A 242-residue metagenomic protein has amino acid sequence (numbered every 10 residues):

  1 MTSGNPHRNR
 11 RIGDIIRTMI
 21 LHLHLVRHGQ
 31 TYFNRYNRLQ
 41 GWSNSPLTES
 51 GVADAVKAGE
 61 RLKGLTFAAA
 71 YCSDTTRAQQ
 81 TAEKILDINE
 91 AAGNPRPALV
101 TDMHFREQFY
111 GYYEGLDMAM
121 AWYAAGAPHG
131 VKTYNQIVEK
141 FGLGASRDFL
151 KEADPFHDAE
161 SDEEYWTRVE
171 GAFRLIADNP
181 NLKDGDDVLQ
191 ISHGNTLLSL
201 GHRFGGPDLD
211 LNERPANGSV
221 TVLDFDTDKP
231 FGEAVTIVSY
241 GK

Functional and structural regions predicted by a protein language model:
T2-F67, T75, Q80-A91, D228-K242: An N-terminal RHG(E/S)-centered segment typical of histidine phosphatases
G13-L21, Q108-M120, P128-H129, D178-D187 (+1 more regions): Acidic, low-complexity terminal tails and accessory targeting/binding regions of phosphate-metabolizing enzymes
H28, H104, H193: Active-site glycine-centered loops adjacent to acidic/histidine catalytic or metal-binding residues that shape
T31, T196-L197: Short active-site segment of divalent metal-dependent hydrolases/proteases that encodes the spacing between
G59-N135: Phosphate-coordination/substrate-recognition cap region in phosphate-metabolizing enzymes
C72-S73, T167, I191-S192: Short beta-strand scaffold positions
H129-E164: Short glycine/proline- and acidic residue-enriched helix-loop micro-motifs that form flexible lids or anion-recognition
P155-K183: A mid-sequence, solvent-exposed acidic-amphipathic segment
